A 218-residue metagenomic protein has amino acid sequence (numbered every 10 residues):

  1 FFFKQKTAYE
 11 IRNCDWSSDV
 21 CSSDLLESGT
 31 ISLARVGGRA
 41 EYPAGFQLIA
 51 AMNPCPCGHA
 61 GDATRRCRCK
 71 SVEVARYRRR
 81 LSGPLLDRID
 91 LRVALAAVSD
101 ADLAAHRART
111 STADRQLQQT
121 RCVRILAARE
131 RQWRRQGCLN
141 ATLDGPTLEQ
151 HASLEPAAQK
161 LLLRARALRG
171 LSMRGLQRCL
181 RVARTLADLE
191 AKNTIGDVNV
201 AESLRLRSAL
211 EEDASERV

Functional and structural regions predicted by a protein language model:
F1-C21: Single conserved hydrophobic/aromatic residue that forms the stacking wall/gate of nucleotide- or nucleobase-binding
S18, S23-V218: Basic, amphipathic alpha-helical bundle interface domains used for macromolecular binding and assembly
